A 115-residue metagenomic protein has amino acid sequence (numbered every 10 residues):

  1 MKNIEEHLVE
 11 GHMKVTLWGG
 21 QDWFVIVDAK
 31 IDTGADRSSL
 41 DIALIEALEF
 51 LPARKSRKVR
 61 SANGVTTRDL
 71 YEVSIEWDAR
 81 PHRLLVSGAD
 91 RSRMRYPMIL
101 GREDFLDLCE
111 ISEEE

Functional and structural regions predicted by a protein language model:
M1-E115: Pepsin/retropepsin-fold aspartyl endopeptidases
